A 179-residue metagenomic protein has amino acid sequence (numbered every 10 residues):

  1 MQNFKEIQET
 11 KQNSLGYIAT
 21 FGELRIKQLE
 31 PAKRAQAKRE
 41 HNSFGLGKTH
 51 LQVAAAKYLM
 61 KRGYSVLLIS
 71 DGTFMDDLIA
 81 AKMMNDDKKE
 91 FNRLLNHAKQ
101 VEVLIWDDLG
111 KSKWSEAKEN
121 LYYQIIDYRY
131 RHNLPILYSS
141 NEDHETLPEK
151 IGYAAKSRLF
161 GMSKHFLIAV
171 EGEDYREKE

Functional and structural regions predicted by a protein language model:
M1-L15, L29-A32: Charged, amphipathic alpha-helical linker segments immediately N-terminal to NTP-binding catalytic cores
L15-Q28, K33-Q52: Walker A/P-loop nucleotide-binding motif
S43-F44, M60-K99: Short glycine-rich substrate-engagement loop in P-loop NTPases that contacts/grips substrate
T49-G63: P-loop NTPase Walker A phosphate-binding motif
Q52, E90-F91, Y122, G152: Amphipathic coiled-coil/heptad-repeat helices and related helical stalk/stem segments that mediate oligomerization
Y64-S65, Q100-L104, H132-Y138: Loop/turn-to-beta-strand initiation segments
G72-T73, L94-E116: Conserved P-loop NTPase "ATPase switch" module shared by AAA+ and STAND
D76-A81, L109-E179: Replace "adjacent to P-loop NTPase cores in ATP/GTP-dependent enzymes" with "adjacent to NTP-binding cores
